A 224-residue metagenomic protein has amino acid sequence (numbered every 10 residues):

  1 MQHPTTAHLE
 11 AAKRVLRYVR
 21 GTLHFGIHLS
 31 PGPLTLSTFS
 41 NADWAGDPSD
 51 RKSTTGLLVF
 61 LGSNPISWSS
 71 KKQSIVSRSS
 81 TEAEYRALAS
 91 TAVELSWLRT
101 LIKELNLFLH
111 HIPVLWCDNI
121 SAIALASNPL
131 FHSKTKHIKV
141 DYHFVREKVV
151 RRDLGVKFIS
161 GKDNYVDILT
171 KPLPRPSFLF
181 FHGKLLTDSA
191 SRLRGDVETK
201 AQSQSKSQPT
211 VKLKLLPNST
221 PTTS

Functional and structural regions predicted by a protein language model:
M1, T5, V19, L23 (+3 more regions): Structural motif corresponding to the C-terminal cap of alpha-helices
M1-F25, P31-P33, S160: C-terminal reverse transcriptase regions that engage the nucleic-acid substrate
V15, N41, V59: Conserved hydrophobic/aromatic pocket- or pore-lining residues that grip, position, or stack substrates in active sites
P33-T35, S53, P65, K71-S224: RNase H-like nuclease module associated with reverse transcription
T35-P48: Two-metal-ion RNase H-like nuclease active-site motif
D47-S63: Acidic, metal-ligating active-site segments
